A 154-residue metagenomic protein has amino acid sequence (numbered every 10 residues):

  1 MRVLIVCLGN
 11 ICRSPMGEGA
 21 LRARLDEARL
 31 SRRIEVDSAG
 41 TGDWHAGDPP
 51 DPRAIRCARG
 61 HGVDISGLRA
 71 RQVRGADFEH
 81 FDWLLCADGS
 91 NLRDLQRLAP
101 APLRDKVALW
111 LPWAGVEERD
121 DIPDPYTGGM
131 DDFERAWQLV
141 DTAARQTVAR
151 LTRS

Functional and structural regions predicted by a protein language model:
M1-H80, A149-S154: Conserved active-site segments centered on acidic
I5, L85-C86: Hydrophobic beta-strand core positions in alpha/beta domains
S14, D88-G89: Helix N-cap/beta->alpha junction signal
W83, G89-S154: Phosphate-binding/catalytic loops
